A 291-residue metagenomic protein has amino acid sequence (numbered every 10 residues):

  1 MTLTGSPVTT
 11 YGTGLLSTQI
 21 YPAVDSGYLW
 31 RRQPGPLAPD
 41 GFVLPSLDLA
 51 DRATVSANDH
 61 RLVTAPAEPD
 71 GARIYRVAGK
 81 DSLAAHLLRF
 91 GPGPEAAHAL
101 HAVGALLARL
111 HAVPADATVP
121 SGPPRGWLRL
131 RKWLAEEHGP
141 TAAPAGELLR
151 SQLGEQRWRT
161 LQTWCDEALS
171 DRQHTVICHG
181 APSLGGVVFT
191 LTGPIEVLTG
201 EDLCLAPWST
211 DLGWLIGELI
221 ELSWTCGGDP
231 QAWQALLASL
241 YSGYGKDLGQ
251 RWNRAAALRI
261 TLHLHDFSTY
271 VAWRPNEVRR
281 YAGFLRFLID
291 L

Functional and structural regions predicted by a protein language model:
M1-D81, T190-I195: Conserved NTP-binding catalytic cores of kinases and kinase-like/nucleotidyltransferase enzymes across multiple kinase
I20-A23, T163-T210: Active-site acidic catalytic loop and adjacent metal/ATP-binding pocket of ATP-dependent phosphoryl transfer enzymes
L44-T54, L100-A105, Q234-L240: Well-ordered, non-membrane alpha-helical segments in soluble/globular domains
A72-G93, A112-D116, A135-E147, E221 (+1 more regions): A glycine-centered beta->alpha junction motif in the catalytic cores of kinase/phosphotransferase enzymes
A84-L128: Conserved kinase catalytic-core helix
A115-G180, T190: An alpha-helical support segment within catalytic cores of ATP-dependent transferases
S209-G245, R259-N276: Active-site activation/catalytic loop segments of kinase-like enzymes and analogous catalytic loops in related
S242, W252-N253, F284-L291: Amphipathic, Lys/Arg-enriched alpha-helical patches that create a basic surface for binding polyanionic ligands
